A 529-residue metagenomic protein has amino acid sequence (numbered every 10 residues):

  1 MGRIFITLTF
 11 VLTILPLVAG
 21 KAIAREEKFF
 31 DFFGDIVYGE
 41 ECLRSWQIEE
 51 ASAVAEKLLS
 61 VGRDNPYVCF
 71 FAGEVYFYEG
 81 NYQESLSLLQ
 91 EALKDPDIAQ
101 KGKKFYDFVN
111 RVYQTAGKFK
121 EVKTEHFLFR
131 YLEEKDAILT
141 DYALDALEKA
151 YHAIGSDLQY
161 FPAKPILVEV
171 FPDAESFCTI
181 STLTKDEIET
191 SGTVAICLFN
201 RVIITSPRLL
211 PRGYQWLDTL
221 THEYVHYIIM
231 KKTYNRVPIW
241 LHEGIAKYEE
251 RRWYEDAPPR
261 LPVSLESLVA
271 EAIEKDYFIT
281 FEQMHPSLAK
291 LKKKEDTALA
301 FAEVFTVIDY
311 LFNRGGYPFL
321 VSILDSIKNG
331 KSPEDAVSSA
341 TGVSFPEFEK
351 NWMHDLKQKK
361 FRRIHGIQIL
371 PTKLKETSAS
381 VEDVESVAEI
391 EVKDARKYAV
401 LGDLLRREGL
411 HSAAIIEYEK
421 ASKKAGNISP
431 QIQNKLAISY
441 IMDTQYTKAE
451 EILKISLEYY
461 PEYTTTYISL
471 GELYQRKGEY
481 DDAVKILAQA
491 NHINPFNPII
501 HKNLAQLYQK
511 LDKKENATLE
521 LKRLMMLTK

Functional and structural regions predicted by a protein language model:
M1-I4: Positively charged n-region of N-terminal signal peptides that target proteins for export
L8-P16: Bacterial N-terminal signal peptides
A19-A24: Boundary at the C-terminal end of the N-terminal hydrophobic targeting segment
R25-G34, E40-K57, E84-E91, E295-A298 (+4 more regions): Beta/coil-rich, acidic/histidine-enriched accessory regions frequently appended to metallopeptidases
F29, V37, E49, Y78 (+4 more regions): Amphipathic alpha-helical substructures
F29-F32, R44, I48, P66 (+11 more regions): Solvent-exposed, acidic/flexible segments
E74-E79, I98-G117, I432-K435, K502-D512: TPR/TPR-like alpha-solenoid helical repeat scaffolds
K118-I239, E249-D256, V269-E282, P286-A300 (+1 more regions): Juxtacatalytic substrate-recognition/specificity segment
